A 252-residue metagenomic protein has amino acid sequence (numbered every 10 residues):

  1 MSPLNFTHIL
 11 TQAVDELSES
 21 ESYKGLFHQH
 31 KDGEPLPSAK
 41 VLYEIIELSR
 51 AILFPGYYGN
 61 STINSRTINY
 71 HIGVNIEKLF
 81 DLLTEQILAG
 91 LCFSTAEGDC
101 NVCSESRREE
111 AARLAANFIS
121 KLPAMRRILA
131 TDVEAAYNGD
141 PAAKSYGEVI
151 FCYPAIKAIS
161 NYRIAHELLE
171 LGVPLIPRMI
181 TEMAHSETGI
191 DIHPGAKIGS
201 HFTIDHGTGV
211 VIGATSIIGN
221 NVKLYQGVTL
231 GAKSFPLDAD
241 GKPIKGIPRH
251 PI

Functional and structural regions predicted by a protein language model:
M1-M179: Terminal amphipathic alpha-helical/low-complexity segments used for targeting or macromolecular assembly
A165-I252: Flexible, glycine/small-residue-enriched loop-and-beta-strand segment within the central core of proteins
